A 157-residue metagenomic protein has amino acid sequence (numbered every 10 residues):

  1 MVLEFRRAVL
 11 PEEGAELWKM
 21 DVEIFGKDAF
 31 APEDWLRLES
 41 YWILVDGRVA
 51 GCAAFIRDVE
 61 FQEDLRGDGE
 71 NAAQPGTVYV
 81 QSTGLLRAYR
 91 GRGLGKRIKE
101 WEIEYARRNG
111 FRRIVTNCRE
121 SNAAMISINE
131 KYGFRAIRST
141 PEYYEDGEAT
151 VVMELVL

Functional and structural regions predicted by a protein language model:
V2-E4: Extreme N-terminal starter segment of soluble prokaryotic enzymes
R7, P11-A88, K99-W101, V156: Acetyl-CoA-dependent GNAT
E33-L36, S121, Y143-E145: A short beta-turn/loop motif at secondary-structure boundaries
E60, N117-C118, E130-V151: Conserved catalytic-core motifs of GNAT/GCN5-like acyltransferases
L85, G91-E104, S127-K131: Conserved acetyl-CoA-binding loop-helix of GNAT-fold acetyltransferases
A106-N117: Conserved GNAT acetyl-CoA-binding A-motif
R107, A124, D146-E148: Short secondary-structure boundary/hinge segments and terminal tails
